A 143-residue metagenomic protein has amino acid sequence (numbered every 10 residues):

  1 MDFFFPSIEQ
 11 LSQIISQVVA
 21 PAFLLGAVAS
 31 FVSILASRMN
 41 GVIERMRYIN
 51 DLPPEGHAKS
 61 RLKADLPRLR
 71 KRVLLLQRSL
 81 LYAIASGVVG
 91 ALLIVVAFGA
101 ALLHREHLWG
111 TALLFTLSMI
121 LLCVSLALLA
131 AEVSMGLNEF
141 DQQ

Functional and structural regions predicted by a protein language model:
M1-Q143: Cytosol-facing regions at membranes
